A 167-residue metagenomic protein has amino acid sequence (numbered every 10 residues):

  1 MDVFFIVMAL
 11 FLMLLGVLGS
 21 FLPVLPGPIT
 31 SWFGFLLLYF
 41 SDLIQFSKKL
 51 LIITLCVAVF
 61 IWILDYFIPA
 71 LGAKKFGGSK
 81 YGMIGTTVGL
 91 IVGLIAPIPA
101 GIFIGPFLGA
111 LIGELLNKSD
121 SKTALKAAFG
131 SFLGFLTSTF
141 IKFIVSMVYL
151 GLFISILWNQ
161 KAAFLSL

Functional and structural regions predicted by a protein language model:
L12-T30, G89-P99: Transmembrane alpha-helix interface/packing and boundary motifs in multi-pass membrane proteins, characterized by
G16, L38, V57-Y66, G93-L94 (+2 more regions): Alpha-helical transmembrane segments of multi-pass membrane proteins
F21-S31, K75-I84: Short, non-helical or kinked segments that cap or interrupt transmembrane helices
T30-F46, V88-A96, L108-N117: Interfacial segments of multi-pass membrane proteins
K49, I53-G93: Helix-adjacent hinge/juxtasegments
A70, K74-S79, L115-S131: Amphipathic, cytosolic membrane-interfacial segments at TM-TM junctions
F135-I156: Final/C-terminal transmembrane alpha-helix of multipass membrane proteins
G151-L167: Juxtamembrane boundary at the C-terminal end of a transmembrane helix
